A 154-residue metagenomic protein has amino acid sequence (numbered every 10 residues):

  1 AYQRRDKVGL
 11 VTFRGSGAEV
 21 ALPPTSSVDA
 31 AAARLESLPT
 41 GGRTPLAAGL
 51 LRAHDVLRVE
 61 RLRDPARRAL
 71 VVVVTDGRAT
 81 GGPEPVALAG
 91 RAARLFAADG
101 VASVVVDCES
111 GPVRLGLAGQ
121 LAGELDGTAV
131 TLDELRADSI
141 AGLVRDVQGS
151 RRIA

Functional and structural regions predicted by a protein language model:
A1-P24, A48-R52, V56, A69-V74 (+2 more regions): Von Willebrand factor
A1-R4, L62, R94-V101: Arginine/glycine-rich "motif VI" loop of SF2 helicases in the C-terminal RecA-like domain
Q3, S26, A30, G41-A48 (+4 more regions): Charged, alpha-helix-enriched surfaces in structured cytosolic catalytic cores of large nucleotide-utilizing machines
D6-S37, R58-L62, P83-V86, G116-Q120 (+1 more regions): Short beta-strand-loop
D6-V8, G42-L46, R61-R67: Short, structured loop/turn "capping" segments at alpha-beta junctions
R43, L51-D55, L62-P65, R94 (+3 more regions): N-linked glycosylation sequons
G77-E124, V130-L132: VWA/integrin I-like adhesion module and closely mimicked acidic/polar interface patches used
L121-A154: C-terminal helix of von Willebrand factor
